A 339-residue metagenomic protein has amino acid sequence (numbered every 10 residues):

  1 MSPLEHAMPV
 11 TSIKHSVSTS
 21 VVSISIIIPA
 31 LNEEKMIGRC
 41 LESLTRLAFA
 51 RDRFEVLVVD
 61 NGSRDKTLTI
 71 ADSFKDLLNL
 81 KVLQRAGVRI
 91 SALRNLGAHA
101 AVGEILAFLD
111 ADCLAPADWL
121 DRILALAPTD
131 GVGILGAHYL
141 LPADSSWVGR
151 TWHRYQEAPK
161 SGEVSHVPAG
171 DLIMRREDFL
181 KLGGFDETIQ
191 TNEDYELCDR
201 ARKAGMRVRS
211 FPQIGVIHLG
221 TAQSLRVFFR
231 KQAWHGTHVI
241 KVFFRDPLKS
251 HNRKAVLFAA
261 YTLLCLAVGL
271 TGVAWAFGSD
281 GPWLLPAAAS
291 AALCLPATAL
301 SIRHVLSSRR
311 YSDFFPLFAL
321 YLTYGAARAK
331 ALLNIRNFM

Functional and structural regions predicted by a protein language model:
M1-S43: N-proximal low-complexity "stem/linker" segments adjacent to membrane-targeting elements
S43, D60-T69, C113-P116: A conserved acidic beta->alpha catalytic loop
S43-R53: Short, acidic, metal-binding catalytic loop of nucleotide-sugar glycosyltransferases
K66, A111-L126, D199: Acidic donor-binding/catalytic loop of UDP-sugar-dependent glycosyltransferases, especially processive GT2
Q84-A101, G170: Glycine-rich, basic loop-to-helix element that forms the pyrophosphate-binding segment of sugar-nucleotide handling
L106: Short aromatic/hydrophobic "clamp" motif used to bind/position activated sugar donors
A117-W147, L219: Conserved donor NDP-sugar-binding/catalytic core segment of glycosyltransferases
D186-T191, Y195-S250: Catalytic donor/gating beta->alpha subdomain of glycosyltransferases that bind UDP-sugars
